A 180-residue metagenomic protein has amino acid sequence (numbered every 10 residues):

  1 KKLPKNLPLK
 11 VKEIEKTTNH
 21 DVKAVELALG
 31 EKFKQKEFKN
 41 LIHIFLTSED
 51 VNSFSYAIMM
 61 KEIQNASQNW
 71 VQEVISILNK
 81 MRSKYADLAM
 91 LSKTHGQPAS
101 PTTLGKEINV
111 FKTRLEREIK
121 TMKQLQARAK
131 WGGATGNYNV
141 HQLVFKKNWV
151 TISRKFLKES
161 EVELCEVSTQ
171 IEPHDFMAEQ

Functional and structural regions predicted by a protein language model:
K1-H141, F145-K158: A helix-coil-helix interface module used to build multimeric assemblies and to scaffold catalytic/cofactor sites
S153-T169: Acidic-glycine-rich active-site phosphate/pyrophosphate-binding loop
E172-Q180: A conserved active-site cap/scaffold subdomain adjacent to cofactor or substrate pockets
